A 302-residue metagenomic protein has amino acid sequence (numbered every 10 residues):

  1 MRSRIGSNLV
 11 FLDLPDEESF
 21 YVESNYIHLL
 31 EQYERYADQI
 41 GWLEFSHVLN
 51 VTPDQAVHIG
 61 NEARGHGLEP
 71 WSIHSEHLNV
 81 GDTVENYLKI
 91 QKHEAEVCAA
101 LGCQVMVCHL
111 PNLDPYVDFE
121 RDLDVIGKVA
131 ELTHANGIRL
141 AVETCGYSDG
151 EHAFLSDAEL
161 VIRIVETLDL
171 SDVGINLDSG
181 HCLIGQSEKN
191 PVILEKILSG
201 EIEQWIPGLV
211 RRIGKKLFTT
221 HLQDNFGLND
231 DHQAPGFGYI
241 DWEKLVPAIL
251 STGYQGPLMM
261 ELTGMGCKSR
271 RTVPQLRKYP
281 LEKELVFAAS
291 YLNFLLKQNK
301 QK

Functional and structural regions predicted by a protein language model:
M1-Y36, R64, V97, G102 (+1 more regions): Histidine-acidic metal/acid-base catalytic patches
F11-D13, H47-L49, E76-N79, L110-D114 (+4 more regions): Active-site-proximal loop/turn and secondary-structure-junction residues that shape catalytic pockets, frequently
P15-E17, F45-H47, H74, L78-T83 (+4 more regions): Short, contiguous strand/loop micro-motifs
R35-H47, S72-E76, L110: Short, conserved active-site loops that position catalytic residues or coordinate cofactors/metal ions across diverse
G41-E44, S72, V107, A141 (+3 more regions): Conserved beta-strand positions in the central sheet of alpha/beta enzyme cores
G41-E62, L113: Glycine-rich, proline-tolerant flexible connector loops at the mouths of alpha/beta enzymes
D54-H66, V125-L132, G208-R212, K244-A248: Catalytic-core regions built around general acid/base machinery
E62-E69, G81-L177, I184, Y279-P280: Active-site acidic/histidine proton-transfer and metal-coordination neighborhood in alpha/beta enzyme cores
